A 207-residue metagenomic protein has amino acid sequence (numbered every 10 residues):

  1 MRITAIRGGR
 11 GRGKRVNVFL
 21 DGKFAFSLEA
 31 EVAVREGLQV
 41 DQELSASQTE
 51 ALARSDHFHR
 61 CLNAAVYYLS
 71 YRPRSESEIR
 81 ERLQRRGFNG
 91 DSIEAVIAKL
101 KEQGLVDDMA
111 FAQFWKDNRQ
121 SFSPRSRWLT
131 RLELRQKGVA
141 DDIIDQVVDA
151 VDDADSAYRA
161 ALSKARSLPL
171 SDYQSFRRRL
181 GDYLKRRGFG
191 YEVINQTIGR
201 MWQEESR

Functional and structural regions predicted by a protein language model:
M1-R207: An alpha-helical, amphipathic repeat domain used for nucleic-acid recognition, typified by the mTERF helical solenoid
